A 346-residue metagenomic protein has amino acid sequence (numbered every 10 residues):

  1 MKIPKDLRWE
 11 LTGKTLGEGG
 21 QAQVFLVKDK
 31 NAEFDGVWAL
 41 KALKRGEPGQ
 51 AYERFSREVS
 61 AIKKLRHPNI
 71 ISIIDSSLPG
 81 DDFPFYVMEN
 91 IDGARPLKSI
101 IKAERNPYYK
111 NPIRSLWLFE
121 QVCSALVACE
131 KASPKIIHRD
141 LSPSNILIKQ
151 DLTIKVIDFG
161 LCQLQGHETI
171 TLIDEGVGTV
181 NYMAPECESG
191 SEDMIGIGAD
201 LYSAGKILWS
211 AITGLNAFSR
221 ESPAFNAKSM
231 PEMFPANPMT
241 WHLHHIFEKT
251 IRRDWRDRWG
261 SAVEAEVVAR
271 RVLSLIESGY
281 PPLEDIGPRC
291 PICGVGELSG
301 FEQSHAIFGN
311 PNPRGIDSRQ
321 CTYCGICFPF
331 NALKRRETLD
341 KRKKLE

Functional and structural regions predicted by a protein language model:
G13-G19, V24: Protein kinase glycine-rich loop
K44-K64: AlphaC helix of the eukaryotic protein kinase fold
S72-P84: Short beta-strand micro-motifs within the conserved protein kinase catalytic domain, predominantly in the N-lobe
D81-P96, I100: Conserved short submotifs of the Hanks-type protein kinase catalytic core that shape the nucleotide-binding pocket
L118-F119: Activation segment signature within eukaryotic-like protein kinase domains
C123-I136: Protein kinase catalytic-loop region centered on the HRD/HxD motif
L172-C187: Conserved activation segment of eukaryotic-like protein kinases, specifically the C-terminal portion of the activation
